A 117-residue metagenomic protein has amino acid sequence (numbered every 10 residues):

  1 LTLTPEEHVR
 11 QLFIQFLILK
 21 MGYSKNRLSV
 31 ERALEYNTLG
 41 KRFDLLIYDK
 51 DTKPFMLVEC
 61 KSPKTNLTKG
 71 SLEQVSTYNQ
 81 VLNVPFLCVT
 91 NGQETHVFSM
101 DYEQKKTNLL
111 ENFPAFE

Functional and structural regions predicted by a protein language model:
L1-F86, Q93-E117: A short, conserved, highly charged catalytic patch centered on acidic carboxylates
